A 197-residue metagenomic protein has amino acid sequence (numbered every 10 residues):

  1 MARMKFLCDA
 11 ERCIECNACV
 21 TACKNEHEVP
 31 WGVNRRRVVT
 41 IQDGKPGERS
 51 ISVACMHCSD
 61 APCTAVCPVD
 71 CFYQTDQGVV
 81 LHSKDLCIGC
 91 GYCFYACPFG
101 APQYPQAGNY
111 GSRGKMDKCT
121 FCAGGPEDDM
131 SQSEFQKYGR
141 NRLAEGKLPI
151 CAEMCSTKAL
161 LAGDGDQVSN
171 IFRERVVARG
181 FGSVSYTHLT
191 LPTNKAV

Functional and structural regions predicted by a protein language model:
M1, V33, S50, R113-D117: Short, solvent-exposed loop/turn segments at the edges of secondary structure
D9-C13, K84: Aromatic-flanked redox-active Cys/Sec active sites in thiol-based oxidoreductases, especially the WC-centered
A18-R37, D60-L86, Y92-G111, F121-L143 (+1 more regions): Iron-sulfur cluster-binding cysteine motifs and their immediate structural context in ferredoxin-like electron-transfer
T40-G47: Non-catalytic accessory segments flanking enzyme active sites
A159, R173-G182: Replace "small metal-dependent catalytic modules" with "small catalytic or cofactor-binding modules
T187-P192: Conserved small/polar residues in nucleotide/adenosyl-binding loops
